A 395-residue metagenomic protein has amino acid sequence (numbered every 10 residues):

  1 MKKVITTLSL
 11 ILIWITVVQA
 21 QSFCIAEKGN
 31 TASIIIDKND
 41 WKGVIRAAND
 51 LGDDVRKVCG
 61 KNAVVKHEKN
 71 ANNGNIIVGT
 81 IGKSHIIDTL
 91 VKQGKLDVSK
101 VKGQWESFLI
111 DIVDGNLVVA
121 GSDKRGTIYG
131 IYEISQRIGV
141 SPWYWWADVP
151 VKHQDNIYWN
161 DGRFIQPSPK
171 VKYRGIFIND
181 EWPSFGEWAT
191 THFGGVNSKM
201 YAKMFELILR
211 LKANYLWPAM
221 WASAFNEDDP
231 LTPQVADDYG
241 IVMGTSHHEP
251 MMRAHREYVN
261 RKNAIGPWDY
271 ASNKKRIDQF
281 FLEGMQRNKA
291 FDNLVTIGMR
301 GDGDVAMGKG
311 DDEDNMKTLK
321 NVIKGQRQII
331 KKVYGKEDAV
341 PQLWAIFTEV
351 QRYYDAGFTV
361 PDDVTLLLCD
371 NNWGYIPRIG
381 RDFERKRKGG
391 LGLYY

Functional and structural regions predicted by a protein language model:
M1-C24: Bacterial Sec-dependent N-terminal signal peptides
A20-S168: Contiguous, structured surface segment used for ligand recognition
V55, D123, I176, K212 (+1 more regions): Conserved, mostly hydrophobic/aromatic
A63-V64, N73, T89, G194 (+6 more regions): Trp/Phe/Arg-rich N-terminal binding region typifying the photolyase-homology
V65, K152, N156-W159, W221 (+2 more regions): Gly/Pro-rich turn-and-neighbor structural signature
I81-I86, L109-P150, E227-R253, E257-Q286: Hydrophobic or amphipathic alpha-helical targeting/insertion segments
I86-I87, T127-G130, F185-E187, P218 (+5 more regions): Short helix/loop capping segments that flank catalytic or ligand/cofactor-binding pockets
S141-G194, K199-A219, G389-G392: An acidic-aromatic substrate-binding cleft motif
